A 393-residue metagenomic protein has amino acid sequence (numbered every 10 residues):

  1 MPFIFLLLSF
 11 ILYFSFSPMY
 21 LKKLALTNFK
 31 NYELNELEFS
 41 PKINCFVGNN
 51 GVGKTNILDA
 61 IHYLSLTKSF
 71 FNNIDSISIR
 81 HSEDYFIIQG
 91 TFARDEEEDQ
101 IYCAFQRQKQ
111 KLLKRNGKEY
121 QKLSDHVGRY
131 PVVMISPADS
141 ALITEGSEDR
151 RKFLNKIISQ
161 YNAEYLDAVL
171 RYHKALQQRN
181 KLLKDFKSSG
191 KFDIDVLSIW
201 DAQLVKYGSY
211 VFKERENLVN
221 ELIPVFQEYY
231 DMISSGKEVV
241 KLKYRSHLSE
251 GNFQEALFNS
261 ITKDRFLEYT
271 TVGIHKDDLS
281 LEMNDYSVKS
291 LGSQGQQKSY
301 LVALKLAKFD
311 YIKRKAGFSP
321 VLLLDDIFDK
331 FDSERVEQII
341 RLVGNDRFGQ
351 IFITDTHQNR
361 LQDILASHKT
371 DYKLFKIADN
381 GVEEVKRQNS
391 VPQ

Functional and structural regions predicted by a protein language model:
F10-N49, K191-L323, K330, E334 (+3 more regions): Conserved NTPase motor "head" modules and their coupling/switch loops across ABC/AAA+ ATPases, GTPases, and GHKL ATPases
K54: Conserved lysine of the Walker
H62: Helix-to-loop junction immediately C-terminal to a conserved catalytic motif
S65-I143, S147-D149, I158-Y161, Y165 (+3 more regions): Nucleotide-state sensing region of NTPase/ATPase domains
K122-V132, S136-A202, K206, E384-V385: A conserved P-loop NTPase coupling/switch region
D355-H357: Conserved H-loop
